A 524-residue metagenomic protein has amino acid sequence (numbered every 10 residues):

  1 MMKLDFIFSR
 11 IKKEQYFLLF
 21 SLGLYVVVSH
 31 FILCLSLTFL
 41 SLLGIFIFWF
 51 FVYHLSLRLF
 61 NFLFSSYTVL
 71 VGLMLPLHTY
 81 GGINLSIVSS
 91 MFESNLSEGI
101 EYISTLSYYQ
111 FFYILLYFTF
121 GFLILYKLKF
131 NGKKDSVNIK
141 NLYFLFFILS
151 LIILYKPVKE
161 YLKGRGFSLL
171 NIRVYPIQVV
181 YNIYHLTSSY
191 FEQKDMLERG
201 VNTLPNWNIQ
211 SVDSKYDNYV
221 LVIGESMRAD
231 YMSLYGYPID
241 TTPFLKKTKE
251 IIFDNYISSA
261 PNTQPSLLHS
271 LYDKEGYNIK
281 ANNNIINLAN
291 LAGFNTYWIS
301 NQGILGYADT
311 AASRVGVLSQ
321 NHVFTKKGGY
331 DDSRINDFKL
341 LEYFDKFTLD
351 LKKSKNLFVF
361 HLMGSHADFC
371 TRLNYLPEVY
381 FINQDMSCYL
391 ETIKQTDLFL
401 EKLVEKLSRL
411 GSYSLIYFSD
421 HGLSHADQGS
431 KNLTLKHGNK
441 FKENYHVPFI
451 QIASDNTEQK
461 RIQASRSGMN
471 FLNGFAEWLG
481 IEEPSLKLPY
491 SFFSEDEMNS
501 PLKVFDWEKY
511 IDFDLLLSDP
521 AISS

Functional and structural regions predicted by a protein language model:
M2-I172: Transmembrane and membrane-interface helices of multi-pass, inner-membrane envelope-modifying transferases
K3-L19, H54-R58, L154, I304 (+5 more regions): Membrane-interface soluble catalytic domains
F8, F39, G236-T241, Y375-E378 (+1 more regions): Glycine-rich, phosphate-binding/catalytic loops in enzymes
F46-W49, I177, L204-N208, E342-L349 (+1 more regions): A long, amphipathic alpha-helix that forms part of the scaffold/cap immediately adjacent to metal-dependent active
I152-V222, S226-L376, H446, G468 (+1 more regions): Active-site-proximal alpha/beta segments of enzymes that process anionic O-linked groups
V220-L221, Q395-L433, F475-A476, E482: Metal-dependent active-site segment of extracytoplasmic phospho-/sulfohydrolases and closely related
G236-D240, S412, F418-S454, P501: Histidine-centered active-site microenvironments of extracellular/periplasmic hydrolases and transferases
G276, Y330-D331, N383-I393, G438-K440: A short acidic, glycine-rich active-site loop that binds or catalyzes chemistry on phosphate/adenosine moieties
